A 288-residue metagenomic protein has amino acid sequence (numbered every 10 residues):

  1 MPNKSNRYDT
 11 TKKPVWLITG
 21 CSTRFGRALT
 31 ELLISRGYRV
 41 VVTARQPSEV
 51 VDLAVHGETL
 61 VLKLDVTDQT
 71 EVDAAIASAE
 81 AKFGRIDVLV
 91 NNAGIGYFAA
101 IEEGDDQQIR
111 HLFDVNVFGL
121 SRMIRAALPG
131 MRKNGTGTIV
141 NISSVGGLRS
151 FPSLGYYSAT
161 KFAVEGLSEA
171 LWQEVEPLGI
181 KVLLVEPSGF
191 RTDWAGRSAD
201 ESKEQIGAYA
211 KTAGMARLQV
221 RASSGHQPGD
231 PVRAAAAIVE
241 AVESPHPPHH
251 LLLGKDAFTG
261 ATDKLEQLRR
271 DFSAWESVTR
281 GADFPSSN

Functional and structural regions predicted by a protein language model:
S22-T23: Conserved glycine-rich cofactor-binding loop
L64-A74, D106: The beta1-alpha1 cofactor-binding region of Rossmann-like NAD(H)/NADP(H)-dependent oxidoreductases
S78-L89, Y97: A glycine-rich helix->loop->beta "capping" turn within Rossmann-like NAD(P)(H)-dependent oxidoreductase domains
A100-I101, D105-R110: Substrate-binding pocket helix/loop in short-chain dehydrogenase/reductase
I124, T160: Active-site helix of classical SDR
S144: Residue(s) in the substrate-gating loop at a strand-loop-helix junction that position the organic substrate next
P177-P248: SDR active-site lid
